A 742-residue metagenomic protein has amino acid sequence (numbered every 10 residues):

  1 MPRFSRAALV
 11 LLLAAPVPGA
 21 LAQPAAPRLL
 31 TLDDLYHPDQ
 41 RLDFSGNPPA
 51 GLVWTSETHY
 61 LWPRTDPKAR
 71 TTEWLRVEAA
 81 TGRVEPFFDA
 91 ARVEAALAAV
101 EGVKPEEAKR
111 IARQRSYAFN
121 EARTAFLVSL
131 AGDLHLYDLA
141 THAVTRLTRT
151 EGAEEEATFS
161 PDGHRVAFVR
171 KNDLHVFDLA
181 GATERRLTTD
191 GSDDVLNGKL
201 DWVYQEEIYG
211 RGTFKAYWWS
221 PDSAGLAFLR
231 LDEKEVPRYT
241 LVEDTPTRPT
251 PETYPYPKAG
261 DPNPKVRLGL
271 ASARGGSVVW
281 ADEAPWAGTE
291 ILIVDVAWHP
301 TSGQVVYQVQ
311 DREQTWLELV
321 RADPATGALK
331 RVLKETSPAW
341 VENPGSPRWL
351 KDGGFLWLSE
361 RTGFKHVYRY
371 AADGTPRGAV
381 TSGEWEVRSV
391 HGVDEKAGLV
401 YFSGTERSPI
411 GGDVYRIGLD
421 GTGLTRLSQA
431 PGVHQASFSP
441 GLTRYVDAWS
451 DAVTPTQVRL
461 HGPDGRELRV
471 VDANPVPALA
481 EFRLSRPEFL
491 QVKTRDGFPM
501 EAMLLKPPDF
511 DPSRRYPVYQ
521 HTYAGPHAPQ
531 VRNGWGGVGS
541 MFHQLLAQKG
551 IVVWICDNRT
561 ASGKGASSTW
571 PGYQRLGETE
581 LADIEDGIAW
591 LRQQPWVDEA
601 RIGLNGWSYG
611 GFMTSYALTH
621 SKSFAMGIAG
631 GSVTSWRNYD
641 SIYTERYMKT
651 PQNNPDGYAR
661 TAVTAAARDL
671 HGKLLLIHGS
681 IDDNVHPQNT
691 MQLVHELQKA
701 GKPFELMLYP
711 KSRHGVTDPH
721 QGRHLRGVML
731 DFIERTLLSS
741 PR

Functional and structural regions predicted by a protein language model:
M1, G19-L29, R742: Basic/polar N-terminal segments that are highly enriched at the extreme N-terminus, encompassing both cleavable
M1-L9: Bacterial N-terminal signal peptides that target proteins for export
A8-G19: Bacterial N-terminal signal peptides
A22-F438, T443-T456, L460-D464, P477-L479: Beta-propeller folds
T58, P237-Y239, V294-A297, S302 (+2 more regions): Serine-hydrolase catalytic core recognition
